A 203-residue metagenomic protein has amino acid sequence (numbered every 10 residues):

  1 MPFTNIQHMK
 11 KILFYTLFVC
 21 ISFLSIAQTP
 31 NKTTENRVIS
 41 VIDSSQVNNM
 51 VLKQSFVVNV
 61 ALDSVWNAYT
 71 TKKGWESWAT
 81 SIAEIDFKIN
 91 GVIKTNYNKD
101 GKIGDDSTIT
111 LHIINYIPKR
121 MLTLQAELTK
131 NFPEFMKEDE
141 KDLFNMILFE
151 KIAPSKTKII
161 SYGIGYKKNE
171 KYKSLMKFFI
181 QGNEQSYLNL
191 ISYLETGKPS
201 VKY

Functional and structural regions predicted by a protein language model:
M1-E35: Bacterial Sec-dependent N-terminal signal peptides
A27-E84: Hydrophobic ligand-binding cavity/cleft-lining segments
Q28-R37, K158, I164-Y203: A conserved amphipathic terminal alpha-helix motif
N49-V57, S64, V92, T108 (+3 more regions): Intrinsic-disorder/low-complexity, polar/charged segments enriched in Ser/Thr/Lys/Arg/Asp/Glu/Gln
V65-W66, W75, I93-T95, I113 (+4 more regions): Hydrophobic pocket/interface hotspot
K73-T108, Y116: Short beta-edge strand/loop motif at the mouth of beta-sheet-based domains
E84, D106-P154: Hydrophobic-ligand binding "helix-grip"
A126-F132, Y162-N169: Short, solvent-exposed aromatic-acidic interface loops
